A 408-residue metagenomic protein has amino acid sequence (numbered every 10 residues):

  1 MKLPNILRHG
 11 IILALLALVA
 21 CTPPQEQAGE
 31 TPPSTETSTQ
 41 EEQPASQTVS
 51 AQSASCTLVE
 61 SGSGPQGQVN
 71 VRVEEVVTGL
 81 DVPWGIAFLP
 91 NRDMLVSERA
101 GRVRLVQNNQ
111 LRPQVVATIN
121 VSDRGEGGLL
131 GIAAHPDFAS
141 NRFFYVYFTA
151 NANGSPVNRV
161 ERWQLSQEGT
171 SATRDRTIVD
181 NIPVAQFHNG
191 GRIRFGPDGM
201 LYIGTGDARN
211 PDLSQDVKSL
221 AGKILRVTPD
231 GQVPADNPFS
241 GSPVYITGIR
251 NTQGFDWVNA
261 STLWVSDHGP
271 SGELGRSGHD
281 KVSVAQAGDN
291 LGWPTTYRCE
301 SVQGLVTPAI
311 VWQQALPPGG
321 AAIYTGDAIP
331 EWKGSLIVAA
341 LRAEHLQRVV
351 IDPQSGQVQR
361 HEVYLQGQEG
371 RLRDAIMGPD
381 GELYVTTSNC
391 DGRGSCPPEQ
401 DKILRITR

Functional and structural regions predicted by a protein language model:
L18-A20: C-terminal motif of bacterial Sec signal peptides marking the signal peptidase cleavage site
T22-P24: Bacterial signal peptide processing site
Q47-G62, G127-L129, D137-A139, D207-E362 (+3 more regions): Beta-propeller domain segments
V59-D81, T173-R174, P308-A309, Q359-H361: A short helix->beta-strand "capping" segment at the edge of beta-propeller domains
E75-D81, V116-R124, V179-A185, P243-T247 (+2 more regions): Surface loop/turn motifs at the tips and blade-to-blade linkers of beta-strand repeat domains
R112-H135: Blade-loop segments of beta-propeller domains
R159-R194: Asp-box/WD-like beta-propeller blade repeats and closely related beta-sheet repeat scaffolds
